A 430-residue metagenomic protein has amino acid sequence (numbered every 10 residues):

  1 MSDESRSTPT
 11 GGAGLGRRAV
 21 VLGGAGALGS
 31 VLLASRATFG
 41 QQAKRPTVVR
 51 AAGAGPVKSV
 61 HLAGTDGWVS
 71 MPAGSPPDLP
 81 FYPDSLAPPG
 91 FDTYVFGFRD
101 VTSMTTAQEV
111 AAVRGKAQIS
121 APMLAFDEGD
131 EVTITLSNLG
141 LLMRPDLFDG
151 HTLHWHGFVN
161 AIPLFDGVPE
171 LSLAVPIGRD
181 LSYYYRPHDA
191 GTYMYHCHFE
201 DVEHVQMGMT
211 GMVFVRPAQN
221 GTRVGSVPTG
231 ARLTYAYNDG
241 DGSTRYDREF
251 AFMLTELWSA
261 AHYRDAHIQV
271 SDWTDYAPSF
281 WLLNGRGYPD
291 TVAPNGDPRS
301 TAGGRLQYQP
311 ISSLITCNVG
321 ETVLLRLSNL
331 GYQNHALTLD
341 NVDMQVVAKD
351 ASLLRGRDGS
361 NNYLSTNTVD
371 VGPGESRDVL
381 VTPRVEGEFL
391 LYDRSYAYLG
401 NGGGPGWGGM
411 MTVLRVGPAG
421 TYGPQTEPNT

Functional and structural regions predicted by a protein language model:
S2-R6, G11-W155, V159-F165, P169-A174 (+3 more regions): N-terminal, post-signal-peptide metal-ligating segments of extracellular/periplasmic oxidoreductases, dominated by
G24-G26, L32, A190, Q206 (+6 more regions): Active-site-proximal structural scaffolding
L62-G67, S137, R186, H198 (+7 more regions): Structured loops at beta-to-helix junctions and adjacent beta-edge loops in soluble globular domains
A121-P122, N238-G240, I311-L314, V323-R326 (+3 more regions): Generic recognition of flexible, low-complexity loop/linker segments
L139-H154, F158-I162, D166-V227, N361-T430: Extracellular/periplasmic metallocenter environments
V227-A261, P428-T430: Compositionally biased low-complexity segments at domain edges in trafficked proteins and select soluble regulators
V319-R326, Y332-A336: Beta-propeller domains
L330-Q333, T338-N362, S395-L399, G409-V416: Active/binding-pocket-proximal capping segment
